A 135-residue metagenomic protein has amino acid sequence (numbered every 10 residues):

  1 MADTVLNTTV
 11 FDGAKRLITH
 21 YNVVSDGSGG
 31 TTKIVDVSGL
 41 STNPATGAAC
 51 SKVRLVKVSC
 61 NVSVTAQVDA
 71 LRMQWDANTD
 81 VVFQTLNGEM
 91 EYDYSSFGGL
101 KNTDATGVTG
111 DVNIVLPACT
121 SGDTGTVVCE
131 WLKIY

Functional and structural regions predicted by a protein language model:
M1-K15, P117-Y135: C-terminal interaction-tip segments
M1-V62: N-terminal low-complexity, intrinsically disordered "leader/linker" segments enriched in small/polar and basic residues
S59-N61, V115, E130: Residue-level recognition of well-ordered beta-strand positions that form the cores of beta-sheet-rich folds across
C60-A70, C119-D123: Extended, low-complexity, turn-rich repeat/linker tracts enriched in Gly/Pro/Ser/Thr and Asp/Glu that occur
V64-L86: Short, surface-exposed beta-strand/strand-loop-strand elements in extracellular ectodomains
D80-L100: An anionic, turn-rich surface loop/hairpin at beta-sheet edges that serves as a generic interaction/coordination patch
G98-G125: Noncatalytic modules at the cell exterior or secretory-pathway interfaces, chiefly beta-strand-rich lectin/adhesion
